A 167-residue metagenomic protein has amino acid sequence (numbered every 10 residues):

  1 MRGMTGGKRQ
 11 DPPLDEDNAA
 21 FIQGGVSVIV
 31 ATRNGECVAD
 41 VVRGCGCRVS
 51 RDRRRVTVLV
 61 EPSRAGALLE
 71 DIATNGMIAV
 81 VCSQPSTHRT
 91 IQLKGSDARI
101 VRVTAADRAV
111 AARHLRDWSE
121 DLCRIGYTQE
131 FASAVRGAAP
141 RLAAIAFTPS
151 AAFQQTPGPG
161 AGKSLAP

Functional and structural regions predicted by a protein language model:
R2-S27: Short, basic/aromatic recognition patches
Q23-E61: Short beta-strand segments
Q23-G25, A73, P140: Short, surface-exposed loop/turn motifs at beta-strand boundaries within globular domains
T32-E36, C82-S86, A151: Short acidic, glycine-rich loop/turn motifs
V38-V41, H88-Q92: Short, mixed charged/polar active-site loops that provide acid/base catalysis or chelate metal/phosphate cofactors
G46-H88: A short mixed-secondary-structure module that forms the rim of ligand-binding clefts
R89-P167: Charged, gly/pro-rich active-site loop segments
